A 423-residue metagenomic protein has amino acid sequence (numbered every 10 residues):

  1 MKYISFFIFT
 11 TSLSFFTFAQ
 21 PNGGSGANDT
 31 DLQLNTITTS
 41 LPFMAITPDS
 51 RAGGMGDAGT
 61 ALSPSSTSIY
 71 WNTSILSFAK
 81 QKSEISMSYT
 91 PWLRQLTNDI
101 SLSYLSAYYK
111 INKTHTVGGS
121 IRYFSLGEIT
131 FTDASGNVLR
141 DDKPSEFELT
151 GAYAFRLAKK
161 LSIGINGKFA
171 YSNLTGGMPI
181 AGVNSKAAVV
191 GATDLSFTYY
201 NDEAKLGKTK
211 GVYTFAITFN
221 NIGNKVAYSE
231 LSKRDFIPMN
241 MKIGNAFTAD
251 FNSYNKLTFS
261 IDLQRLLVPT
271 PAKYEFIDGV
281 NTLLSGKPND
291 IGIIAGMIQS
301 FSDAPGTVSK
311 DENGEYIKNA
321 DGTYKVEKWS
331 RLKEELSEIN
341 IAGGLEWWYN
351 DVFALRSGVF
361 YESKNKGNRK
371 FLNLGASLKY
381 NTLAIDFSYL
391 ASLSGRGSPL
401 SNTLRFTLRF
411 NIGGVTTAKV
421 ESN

Functional and structural regions predicted by a protein language model:
M1-G23: Bacterial Sec-dependent N-terminal signal peptides
Q20-N423: Subset of outer-membrane beta-barrel
